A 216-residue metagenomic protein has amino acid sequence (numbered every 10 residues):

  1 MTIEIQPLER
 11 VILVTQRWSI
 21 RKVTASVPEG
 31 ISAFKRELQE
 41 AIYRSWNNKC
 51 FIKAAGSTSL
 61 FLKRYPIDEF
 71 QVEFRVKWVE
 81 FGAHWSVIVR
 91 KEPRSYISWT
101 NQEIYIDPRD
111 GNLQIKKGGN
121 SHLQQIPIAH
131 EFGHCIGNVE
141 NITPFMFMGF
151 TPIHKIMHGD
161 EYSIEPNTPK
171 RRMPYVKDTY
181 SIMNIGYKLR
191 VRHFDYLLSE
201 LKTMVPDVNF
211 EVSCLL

Functional and structural regions predicted by a protein language model:
M1-I3: Long, contiguous juxta-domain segments that are non-catalytic but functionally important
I5-E37: Fold-level signature of zinc-dependent metallopeptidase catalytic domains
Q6-P7, F81-G82, V176-K177: Flexible, charged surface loops at secondary-structure boundaries
P7, N112, C214-L215: Acidic/proline-rich low-complexity IDRs
E9-W18, W85-S86, G111, Y180-M183: Hydrophobic beta-strand segments of well-ordered beta-sheets in folded domains
I20-P28, K91-I106, L189-F194: Short, surface-exposed beta-strand/loop "edge" segments at domain boundaries and coil↔beta transitions
S32-G159: Metzincin-family zinc-dependent endopeptidase catalytic domain
K116-F210, C214-L216: The catalytic-center signature of Zn2+-dependent metalloproteases
